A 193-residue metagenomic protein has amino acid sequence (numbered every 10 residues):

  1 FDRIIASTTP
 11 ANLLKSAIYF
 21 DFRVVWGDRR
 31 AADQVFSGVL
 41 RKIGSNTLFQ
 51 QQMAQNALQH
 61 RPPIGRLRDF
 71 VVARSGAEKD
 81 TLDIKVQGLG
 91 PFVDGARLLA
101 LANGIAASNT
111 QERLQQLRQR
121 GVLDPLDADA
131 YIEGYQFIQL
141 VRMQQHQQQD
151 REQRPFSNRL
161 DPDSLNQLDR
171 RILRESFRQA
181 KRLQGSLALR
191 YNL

Functional and structural regions predicted by a protein language model:
F1-L193: A nucleotide- and high-energy phosphate-metabolite-utilizing enzyme signature
